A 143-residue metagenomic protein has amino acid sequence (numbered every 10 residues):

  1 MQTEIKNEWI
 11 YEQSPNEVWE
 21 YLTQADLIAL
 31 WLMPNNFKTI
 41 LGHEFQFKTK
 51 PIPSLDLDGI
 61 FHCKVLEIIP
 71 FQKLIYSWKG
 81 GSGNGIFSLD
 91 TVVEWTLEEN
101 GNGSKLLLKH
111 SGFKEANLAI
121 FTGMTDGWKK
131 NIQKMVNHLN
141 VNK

Functional and structural regions predicted by a protein language model:
M1-W9, P15, I52, L66 (+1 more regions): Aromatic-glycine hotspot motif
Q2-E8, E44, I60, K73 (+2 more regions): Intrinsic-disorder/low-complexity, polar/charged segments enriched in Ser/Thr/Lys/Arg/Asp/Glu/Gln
K6, Q13, D26-D58: Short beta-edge strand/loop motif at the mouth of beta-sheet-based domains
Y21-L22, I68: Conserved catalytic core of Hanks-type protein kinase domains
N36, L55-N100, S111: Hydrophobic-ligand binding "helix-grip"
E44-K50, S77-G81, K109-F113: Generic short beta-strand segments
G112-K143: A conserved amphipathic terminal alpha-helix motif
